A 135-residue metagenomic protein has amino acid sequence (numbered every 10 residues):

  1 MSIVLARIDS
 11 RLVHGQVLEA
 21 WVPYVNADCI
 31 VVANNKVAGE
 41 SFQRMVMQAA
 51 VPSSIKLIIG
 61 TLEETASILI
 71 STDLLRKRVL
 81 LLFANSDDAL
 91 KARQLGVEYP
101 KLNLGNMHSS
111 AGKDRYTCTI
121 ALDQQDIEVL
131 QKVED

Functional and structural regions predicted by a protein language model:
M1-V51, K56: Long, hydrophobic N-terminal alpha-helical segment
D9-H14, T61, L122-D123: A general structural motif
L18-E19, A89, L130: Generic hydrophobic/aromatic pocket-lining and core-packing "Φ" positions
E19-P23, V46-Q48, S67-D73, N106-S109: Short, flexible, solvent-exposed loop/turn segments with mixed acidic/basic and small polar residues
P23-Y24, A50, T72-L75, G96 (+1 more regions): Solvent-exposed alpha-helices and their adjacent loops that cap or buttress functional pockets in soluble metabolic
A38-E40, T65-A66, S109-G112: Short gly/pro/ser/thr-enriched loop/turn and capping motifs at secondary-structure boundaries
I58-G105: Ordered, amphipathic secondary-structure segments that act as subunit-interaction surfaces in large macromolecular
S86, L95, P100-D135: Glycine-rich, aromatic-bearing surface loops/beta-hairpins
